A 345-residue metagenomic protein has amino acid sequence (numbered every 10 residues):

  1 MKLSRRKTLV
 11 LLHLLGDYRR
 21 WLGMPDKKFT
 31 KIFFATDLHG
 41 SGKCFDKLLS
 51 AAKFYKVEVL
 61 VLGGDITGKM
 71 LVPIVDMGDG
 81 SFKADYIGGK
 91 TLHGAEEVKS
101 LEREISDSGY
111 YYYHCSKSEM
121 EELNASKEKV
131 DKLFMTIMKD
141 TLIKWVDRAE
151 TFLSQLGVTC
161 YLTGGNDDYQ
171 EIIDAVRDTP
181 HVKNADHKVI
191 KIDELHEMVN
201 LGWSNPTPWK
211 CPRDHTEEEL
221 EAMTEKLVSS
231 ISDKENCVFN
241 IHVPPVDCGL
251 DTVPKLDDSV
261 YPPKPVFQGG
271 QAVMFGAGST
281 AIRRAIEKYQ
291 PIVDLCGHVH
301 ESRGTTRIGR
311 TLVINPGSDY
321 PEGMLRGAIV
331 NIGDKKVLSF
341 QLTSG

Functional and structural regions predicted by a protein language model:
P25-I32, V189-N200, E235-V238, T306-V313: Beta-strand-turn-beta hairpins that frame and shape the catalytic cleft of phosphate-ester-processing enzymes
H39-K43, I66-L71, L162-I173, I190 (+4 more regions): Active-site environment of divalent metal-dependent phosphoester hydrolases
G40, V189-L195, C211, H215 (+3 more regions): Binuclear metal-dependent phosphoesterase catalytic core
C44-D193: Core catalytic region of metal-dependent phosphoesterases/phosphodiesterases, especially metallo-beta-lactamase-like
E128-D140, V238-Q290: Active-site-proximal segments of metal-dependent phosphoesterases and phosphodiesterases across multiple
E194-C237, D257-D258, A272-G278: Binuclear metal-dependent hydrolase catalytic cores centered on His/Asp/Glu-rich metal-binding motifs
